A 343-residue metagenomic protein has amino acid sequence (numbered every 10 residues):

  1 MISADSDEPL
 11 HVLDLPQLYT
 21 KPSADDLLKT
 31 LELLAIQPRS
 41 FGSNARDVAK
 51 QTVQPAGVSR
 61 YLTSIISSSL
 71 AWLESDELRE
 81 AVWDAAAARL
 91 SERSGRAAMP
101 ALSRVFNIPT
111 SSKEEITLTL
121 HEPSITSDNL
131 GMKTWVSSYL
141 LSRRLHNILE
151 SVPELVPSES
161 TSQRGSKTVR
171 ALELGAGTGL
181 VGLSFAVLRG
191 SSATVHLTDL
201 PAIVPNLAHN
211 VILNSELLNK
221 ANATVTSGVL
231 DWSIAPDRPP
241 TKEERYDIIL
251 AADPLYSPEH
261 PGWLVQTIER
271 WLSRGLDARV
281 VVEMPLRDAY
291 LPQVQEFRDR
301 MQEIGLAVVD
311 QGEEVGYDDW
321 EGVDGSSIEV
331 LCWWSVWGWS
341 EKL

Functional and structural regions predicted by a protein language model:
M1-L343: S-adenosylmethionine-dependent methyltransferases
